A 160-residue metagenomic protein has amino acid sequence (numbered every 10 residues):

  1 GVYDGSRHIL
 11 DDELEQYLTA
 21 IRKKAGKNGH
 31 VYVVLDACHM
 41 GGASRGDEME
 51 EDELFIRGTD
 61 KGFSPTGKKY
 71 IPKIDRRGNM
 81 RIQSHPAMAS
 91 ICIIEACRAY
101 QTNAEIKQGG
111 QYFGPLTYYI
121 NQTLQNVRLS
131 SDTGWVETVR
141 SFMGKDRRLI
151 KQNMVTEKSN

Functional and structural regions predicted by a protein language model:
G1-N160: Cysteine endopeptidase catalytic domains of the caspase/legumain-like
